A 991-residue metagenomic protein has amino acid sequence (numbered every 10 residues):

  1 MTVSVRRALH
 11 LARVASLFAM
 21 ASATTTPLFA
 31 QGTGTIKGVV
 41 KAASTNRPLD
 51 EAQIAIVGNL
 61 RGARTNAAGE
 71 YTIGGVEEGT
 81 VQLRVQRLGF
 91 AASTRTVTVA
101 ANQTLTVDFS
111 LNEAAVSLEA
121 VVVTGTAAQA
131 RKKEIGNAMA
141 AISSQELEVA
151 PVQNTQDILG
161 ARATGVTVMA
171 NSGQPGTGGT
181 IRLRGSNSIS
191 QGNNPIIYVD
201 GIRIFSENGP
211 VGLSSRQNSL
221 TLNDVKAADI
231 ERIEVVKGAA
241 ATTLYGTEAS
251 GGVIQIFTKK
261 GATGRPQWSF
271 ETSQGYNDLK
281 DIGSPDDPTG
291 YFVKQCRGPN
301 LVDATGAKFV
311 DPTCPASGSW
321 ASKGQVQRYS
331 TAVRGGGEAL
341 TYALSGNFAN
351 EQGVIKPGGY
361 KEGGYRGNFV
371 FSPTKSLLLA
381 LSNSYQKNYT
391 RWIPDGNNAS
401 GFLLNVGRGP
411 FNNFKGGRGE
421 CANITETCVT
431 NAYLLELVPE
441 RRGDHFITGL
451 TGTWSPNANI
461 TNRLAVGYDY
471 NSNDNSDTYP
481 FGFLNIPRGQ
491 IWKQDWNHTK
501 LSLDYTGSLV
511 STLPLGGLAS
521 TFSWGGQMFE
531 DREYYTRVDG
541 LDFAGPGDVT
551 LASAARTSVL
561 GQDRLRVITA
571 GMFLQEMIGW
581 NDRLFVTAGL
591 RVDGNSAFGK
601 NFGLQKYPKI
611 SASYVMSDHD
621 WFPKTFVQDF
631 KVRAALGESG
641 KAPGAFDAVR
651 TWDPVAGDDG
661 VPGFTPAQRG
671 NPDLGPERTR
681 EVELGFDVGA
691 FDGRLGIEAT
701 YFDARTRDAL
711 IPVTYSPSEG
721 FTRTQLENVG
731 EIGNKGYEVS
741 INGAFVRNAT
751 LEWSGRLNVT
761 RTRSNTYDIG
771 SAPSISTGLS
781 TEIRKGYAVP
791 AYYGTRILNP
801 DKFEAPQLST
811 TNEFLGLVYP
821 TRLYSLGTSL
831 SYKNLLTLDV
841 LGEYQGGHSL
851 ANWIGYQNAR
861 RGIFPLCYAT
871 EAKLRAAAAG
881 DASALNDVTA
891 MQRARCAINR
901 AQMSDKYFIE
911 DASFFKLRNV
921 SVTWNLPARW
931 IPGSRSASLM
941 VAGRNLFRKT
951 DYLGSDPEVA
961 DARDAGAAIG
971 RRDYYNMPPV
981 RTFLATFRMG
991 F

Functional and structural regions predicted by a protein language model:
V39-V57, R84-F90, A100, T104-E148 (+1 more regions): Short, acidic, small-residue-rich periplasmic hinge/interaction motif at the N-terminus of Gram-negative outer-membrane
N59-E70: Short, acidic Ser/Thr/Gly-rich low-complexity loop/linker segments typical of extracellular and cell-surface proteins
G74-G75, I202-K237: Short acidic/polar hinge/loop motifs at secondary-structure boundaries that mediate gating or recognition
R162-G165, Q174-G179, I189-I196, I204-L220 (+5 more regions): Residues embedded in well-ordered regular secondary structure
D281, V310, C314-A316, W320-N347 (+8 more regions): Flexible loop and strand-edge segments within Gram-negative outer membrane beta-barrel domains
P288-P312, N398-A432, S476-I491, R532-L560 (+5 more regions): Surface-exposed loop/turn segments flanking beta-strands in extracellular/periplasmic regions
A304, D659-A667, R705-V729, R756-N758 (+4 more regions): Surface-exposed, extracytoplasmic segments of Gram-negative outer-membrane nutrient-acquisition systems
V627, S883-F991: Membrane-interface anchoring segments and C-terminal beta-barrel signals
